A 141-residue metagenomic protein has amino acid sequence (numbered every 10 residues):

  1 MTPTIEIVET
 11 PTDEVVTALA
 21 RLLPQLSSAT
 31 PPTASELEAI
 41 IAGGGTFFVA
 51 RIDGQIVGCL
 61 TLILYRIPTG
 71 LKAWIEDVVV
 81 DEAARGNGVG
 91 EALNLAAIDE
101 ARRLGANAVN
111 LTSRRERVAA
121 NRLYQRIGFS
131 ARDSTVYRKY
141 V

Functional and structural regions predicted by a protein language model:
M1-D13: Conserved N-terminal entry element of GNAT/NAT acetyltransferase domains
S27-F47: Active-site rim helix/loop that mediates acceptor-substrate recognition in acyltransferases
V49, Q55-L64, W74, V79: Conserved beta-strand in the GNAT
R51-D53, K139-Y140: Active-site beta-strand termini and strand-to-loop segments that position acidic
Y65-I75, R85, R132: A conserved beta-turn-beta hairpin within the catalytic core of GNAT-like acetyltransferases that forms part
V80, G86-D99, R122, R126: Conserved acetyl-CoA-binding loop-helix of GNAT-fold acetyltransferases
E91, R115-D133, K139: Conserved active-site alpha-helix within GNAT-family acetyltransferase domains
A101-S113: Conserved GNAT acetyl-CoA-binding A-motif
